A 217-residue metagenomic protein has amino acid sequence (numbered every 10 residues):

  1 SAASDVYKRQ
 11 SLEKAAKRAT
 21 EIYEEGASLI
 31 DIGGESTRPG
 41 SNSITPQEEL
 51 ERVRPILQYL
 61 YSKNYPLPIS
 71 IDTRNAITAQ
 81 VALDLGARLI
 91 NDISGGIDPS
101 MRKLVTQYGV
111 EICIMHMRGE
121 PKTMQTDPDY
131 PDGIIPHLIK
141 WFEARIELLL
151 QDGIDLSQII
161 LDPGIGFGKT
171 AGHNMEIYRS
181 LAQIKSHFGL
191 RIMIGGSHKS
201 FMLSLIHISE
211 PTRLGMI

Functional and structural regions predicted by a protein language model:
S1, I30-I32, I69-I71, I90-N91 (+3 more regions): Hydrophobic faces of well-ordered beta-strands that scaffold small-molecule active sites in alpha/beta enzyme cores
A2-A3, Y7, I206-I217: Single conserved hydrophobic/aromatic residue that forms the stacking wall/gate of nucleotide- or nucleobase-binding
D5-E21, E48-E51, S94-G95, P136-F142: Glycine-rich anion/phosphate-binding loops
E13-I32, L83-L85, L89, I146-E147 (+1 more regions): Alpha/beta enzyme core
L29-R54, I165-A171: Glycine-rich, proline-tolerant flexible connector loops at the mouths of alpha/beta enzymes
T37, G96-T170: Conserved anion-binding
S43-S70, Q107-I112, Y178-I192: Alpha-helix-loop-beta-strand connector modules within alpha/beta enzyme cores
L67-R74, R88-D98: Catalytic beta/alpha-barrel core
